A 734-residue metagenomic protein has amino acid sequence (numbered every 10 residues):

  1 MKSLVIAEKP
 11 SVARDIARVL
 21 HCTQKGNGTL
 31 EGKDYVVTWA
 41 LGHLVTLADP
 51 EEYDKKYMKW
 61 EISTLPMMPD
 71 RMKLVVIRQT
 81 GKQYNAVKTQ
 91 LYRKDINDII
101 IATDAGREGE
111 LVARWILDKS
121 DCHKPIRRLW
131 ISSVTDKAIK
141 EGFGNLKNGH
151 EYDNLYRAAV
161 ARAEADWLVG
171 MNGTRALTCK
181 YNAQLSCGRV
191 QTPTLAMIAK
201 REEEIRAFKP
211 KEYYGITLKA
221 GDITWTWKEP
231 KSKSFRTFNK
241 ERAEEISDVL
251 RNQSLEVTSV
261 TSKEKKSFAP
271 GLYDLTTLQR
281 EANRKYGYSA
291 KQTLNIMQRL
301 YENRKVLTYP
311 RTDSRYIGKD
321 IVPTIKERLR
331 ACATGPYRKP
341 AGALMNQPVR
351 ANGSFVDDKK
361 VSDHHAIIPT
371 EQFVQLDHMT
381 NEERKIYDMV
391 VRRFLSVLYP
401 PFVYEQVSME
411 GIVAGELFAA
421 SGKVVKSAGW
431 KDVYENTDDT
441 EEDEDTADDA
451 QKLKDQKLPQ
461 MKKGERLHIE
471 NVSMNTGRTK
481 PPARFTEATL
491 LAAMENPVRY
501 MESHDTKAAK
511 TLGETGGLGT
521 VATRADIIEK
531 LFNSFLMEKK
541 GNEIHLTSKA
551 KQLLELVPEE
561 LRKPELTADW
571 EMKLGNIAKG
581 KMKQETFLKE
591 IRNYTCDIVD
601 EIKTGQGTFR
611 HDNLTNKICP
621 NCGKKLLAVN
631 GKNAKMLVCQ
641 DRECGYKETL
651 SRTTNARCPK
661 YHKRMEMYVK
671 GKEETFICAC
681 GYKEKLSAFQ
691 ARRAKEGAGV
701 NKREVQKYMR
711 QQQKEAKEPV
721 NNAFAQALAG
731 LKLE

Functional and structural regions predicted by a protein language model:
M1-A163, P481: Intrinsically disordered, low-complexity regulatory segments
M1-K2, A102-A105, N182-S186, S262-G271 (+3 more regions): Conserved short loop/turn motifs at secondary-structure junctions
K2-L4, G26, T80, L91 (+5 more regions): Basic, low-complexity terminal or inter-domain segments flanking catalytic cores
V12-A17, Y181-Y213, T217, F235 (+3 more regions): NTP-handling and nucleic-acid-processing catalytic cores
R114, A138-A220, K263: C-terminal or mid-to-C-terminal helical accessory/interaction module adjacent to the motor/catalytic core
T237-G271, Q279: Metal- or metallocofactor-binding catalytic centers and their adjacent structured scaffolds across diverse enzyme
R304-K305, F535: Glycine-centered, phosphate/nucleic-acid-interacting loop/turn motifs that mediate DNA/RNA or nucleotide
